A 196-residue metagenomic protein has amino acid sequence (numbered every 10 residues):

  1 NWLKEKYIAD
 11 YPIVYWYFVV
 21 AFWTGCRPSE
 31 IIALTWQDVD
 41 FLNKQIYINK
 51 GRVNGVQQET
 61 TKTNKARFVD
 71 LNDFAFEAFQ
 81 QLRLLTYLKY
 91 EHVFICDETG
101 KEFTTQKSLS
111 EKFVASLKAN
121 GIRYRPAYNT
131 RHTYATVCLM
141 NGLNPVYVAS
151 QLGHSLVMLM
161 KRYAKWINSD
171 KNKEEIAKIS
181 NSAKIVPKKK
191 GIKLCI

Functional and structural regions predicted by a protein language model:
N1-P28, I32-L34, L42, F74 (+2 more regions): Basic, Lys/Arg- and aromatic-enriched nucleic-acid-binding interface segment
I13-Y15, Q106, R123-N141: Short basic/aromatic active-site micro-motif
V20-A21, V137-C138, Q151, R162: Short alpha-helical segment immediately N-terminal to, or the first helix within, an HTH/HTH-like DNA-binding domain
E30-I32, R125-P126, A135, G142-H154: Active-site-proximal segment of tyrosine recombinases
N43, N72-R123: Active-site/catalytic core of tyrosine-dependent DNA strand-transfer enzymes
N43, V56, T61-A75, L85 (+3 more regions): C-terminal secondary-structure termini that scaffold catalytic or DNA-interacting sites
R52-N54, L152-A177: Catalytic-site neighborhood detector that most strongly recognizes the C-terminal catalytic loop/helix of tyrosine
